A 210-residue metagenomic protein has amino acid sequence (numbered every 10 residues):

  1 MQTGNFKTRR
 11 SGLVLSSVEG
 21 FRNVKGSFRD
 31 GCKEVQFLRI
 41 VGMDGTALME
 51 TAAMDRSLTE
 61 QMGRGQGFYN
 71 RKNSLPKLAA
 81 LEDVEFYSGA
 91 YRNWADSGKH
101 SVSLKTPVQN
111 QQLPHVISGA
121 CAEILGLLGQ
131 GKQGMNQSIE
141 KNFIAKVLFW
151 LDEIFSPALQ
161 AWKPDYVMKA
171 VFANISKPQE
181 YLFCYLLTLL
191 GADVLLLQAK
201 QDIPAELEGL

Functional and structural regions predicted by a protein language model:
M1-G20, F28-V147, L207-L210: Conserved N-terminal ligand/cofactor-binding loop architecture of enzyme catalytic domains
G20-G31, I154-P164: Short boundary motifs at domain starts and secondary-structure transition points
F21-N23, A52-M54, P178-C184: Short alpha-helical segments and helix-capping/turn motifs at coil-helix boundaries
E123, L128-G209: Active-site and donor-binding regions of nucleotide-sugar-utilizing enzymes
